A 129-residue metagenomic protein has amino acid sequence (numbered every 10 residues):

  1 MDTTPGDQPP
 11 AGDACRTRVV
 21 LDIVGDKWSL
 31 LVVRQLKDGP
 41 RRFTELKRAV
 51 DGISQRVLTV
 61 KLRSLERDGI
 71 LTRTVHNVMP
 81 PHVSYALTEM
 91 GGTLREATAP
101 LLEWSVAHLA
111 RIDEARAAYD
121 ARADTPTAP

Functional and structural regions predicted by a protein language model:
M1-G12, R67, T72, A86-P129: C-terminal regulatory/oligomerization modules of transcriptional regulators
P10-V57, R63, N77-V78, S84 (+1 more regions): N-terminal helix-turn-helix DNA-binding core of bacterial DNA-binding proteins
Q35, K47, K61, R73 (+3 more regions): Residue-level detector of alpha-helical recognition elements and their boundaries
